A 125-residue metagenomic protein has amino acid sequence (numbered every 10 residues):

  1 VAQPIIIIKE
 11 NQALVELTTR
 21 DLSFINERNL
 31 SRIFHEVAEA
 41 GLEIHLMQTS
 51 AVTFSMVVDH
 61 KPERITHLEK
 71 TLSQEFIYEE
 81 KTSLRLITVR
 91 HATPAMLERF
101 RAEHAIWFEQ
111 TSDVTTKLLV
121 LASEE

Functional and structural regions predicted by a protein language model:
V1-E125: A conserved regulatory-domain signal marking ACT and ACT-like small-molecule sensing domains and adjacent regulatory
